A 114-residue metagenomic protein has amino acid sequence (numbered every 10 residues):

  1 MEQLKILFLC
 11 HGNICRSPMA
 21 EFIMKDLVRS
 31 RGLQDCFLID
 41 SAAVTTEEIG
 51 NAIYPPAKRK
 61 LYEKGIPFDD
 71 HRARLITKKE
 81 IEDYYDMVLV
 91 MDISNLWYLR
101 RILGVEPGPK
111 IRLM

Functional and structural regions predicted by a protein language model:
M1-Y84: Conserved active-site segments centered on acidic
Y62, T77-M114: Glycine/proline-rich loop-helix segments at beta-alpha junctions forming the active-site rim of enzyme cores
